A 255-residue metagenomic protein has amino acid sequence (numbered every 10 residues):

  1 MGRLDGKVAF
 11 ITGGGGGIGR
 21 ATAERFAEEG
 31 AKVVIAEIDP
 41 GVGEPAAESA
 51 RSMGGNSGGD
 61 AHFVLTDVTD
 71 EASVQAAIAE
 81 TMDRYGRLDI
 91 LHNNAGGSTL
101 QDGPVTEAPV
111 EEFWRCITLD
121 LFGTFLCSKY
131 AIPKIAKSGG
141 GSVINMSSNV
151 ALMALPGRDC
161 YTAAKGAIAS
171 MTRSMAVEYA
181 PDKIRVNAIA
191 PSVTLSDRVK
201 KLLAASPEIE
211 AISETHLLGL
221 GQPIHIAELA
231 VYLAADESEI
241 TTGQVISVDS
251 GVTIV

Functional and structural regions predicted by a protein language model:
S98, D102, M153, L218 (+2 more regions): Short C-terminal tail/terminal secondary-structure segment of NAD(P)H-dependent dehydrogenase/reductase domains
D102-V105, P109-I117, V199, A211-I212: Substrate-binding pocket helix/loop in short-chain dehydrogenase/reductase
S128, A164, T172: Active-site helix of classical SDR
P133, V177-P181, E239: Alpha-helical segment proximal to the catalytic Tyr-Lys
S148: Residue(s) in the substrate-gating loop at a strand-loop-helix junction that position the organic substrate next
C160, P181, A188, V193-H216: A glycine/serine/threonine-rich, flexible loop-to-helix segment that serves as the NAD(P) cofactor-binding "lid"
T215-I226: A conserved structural motif in NAD(P)-dependent oxidoreductases
